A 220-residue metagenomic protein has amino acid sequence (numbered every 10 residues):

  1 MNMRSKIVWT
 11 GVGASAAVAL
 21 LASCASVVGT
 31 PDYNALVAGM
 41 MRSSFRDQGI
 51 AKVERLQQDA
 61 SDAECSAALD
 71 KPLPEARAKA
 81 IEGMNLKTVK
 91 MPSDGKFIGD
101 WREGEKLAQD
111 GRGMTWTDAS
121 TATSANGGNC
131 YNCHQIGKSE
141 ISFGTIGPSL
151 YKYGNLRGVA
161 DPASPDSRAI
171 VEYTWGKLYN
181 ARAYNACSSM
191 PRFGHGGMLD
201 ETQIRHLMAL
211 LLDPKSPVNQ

Functional and structural regions predicted by a protein language model:
N2-A14: Bacterial N-terminal signal peptides that target proteins for export
N2-R4, D110-T117: Short amphipathic alpha-helical segments with coiled-coil-like heptad repeat character
S15, K87-M91, P191, H195: Short coil/turn segments at secondary-structure junctions
V18-M114, K177, L210-Q220: Post-cleavage N-terminal segment of exported redox proteins
L36, S44-R46, G99-E103, G127-N132 (+2 more regions): Extracytoplasmic electron-transfer domains, predominantly the class I c-type cytochrome c fold
M114-T117, S139-F143, P217-V218: Secretory-pathway/luminal and periplasmic proteins that interact with or process carbohydrate-rich
T117-G128: Local sequence-structure signature of Cys/Sec-based thiol-disulfide redox active-site neighborhoods
